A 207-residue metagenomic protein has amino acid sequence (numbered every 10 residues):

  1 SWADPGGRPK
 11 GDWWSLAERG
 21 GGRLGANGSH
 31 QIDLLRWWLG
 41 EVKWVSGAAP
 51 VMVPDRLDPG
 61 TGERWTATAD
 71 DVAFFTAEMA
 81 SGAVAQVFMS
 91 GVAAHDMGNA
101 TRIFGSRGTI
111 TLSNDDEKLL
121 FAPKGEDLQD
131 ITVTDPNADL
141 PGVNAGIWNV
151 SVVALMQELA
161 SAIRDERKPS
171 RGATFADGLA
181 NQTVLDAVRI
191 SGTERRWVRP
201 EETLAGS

Functional and structural regions predicted by a protein language model:
S1-T66, R195: Predominantly a Rossmann-like dinucleotide-binding segment in NAD(P)-dependent oxidoreductases
A26, G98, A173: Residue-level signal for the nucleotide or nucleotide-sugar donor/cofactor binding architecture
S29, F88-D96: Glycine-rich phosphate/pyrophosphate-binding beta-alpha loops
Q31-I32, V152-Q157, L185: A general structural signal for well-ordered alpha-helical segments in protein cores
W44, P54-T66, F74, M79 (+5 more regions): C-terminal glycine/acidic-rich active-site capping loop/insertion
D71: Short, small/polar residue-rich loop motifs at catalytic or cofactor-binding pockets
V184-E194: Short arginine-rich
